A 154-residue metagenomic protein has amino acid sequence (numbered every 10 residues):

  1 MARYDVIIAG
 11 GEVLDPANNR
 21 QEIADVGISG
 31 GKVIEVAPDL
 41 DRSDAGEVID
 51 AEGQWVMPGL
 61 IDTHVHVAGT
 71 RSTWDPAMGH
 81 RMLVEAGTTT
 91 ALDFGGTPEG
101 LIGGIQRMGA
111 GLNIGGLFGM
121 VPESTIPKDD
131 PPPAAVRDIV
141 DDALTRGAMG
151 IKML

Functional and structural regions predicted by a protein language model:
M1-M57: Histidine-rich, glycine-flanked metal-binding segment
V6, L40, T63-H64, E85: General secondary-structure edge motif
P16, A51, T63-V65, F94 (+1 more regions): Generic detector of well-ordered alpha-helical packing
P16-A17, G69-R71, T125-P127: A generic structural signal for short coil/turn motifs at secondary-structure boundaries
A24, R71-T73, G96: Hydrophobic alpha-helical membrane-insertion segments
Q54-P76: Di-metal (Zn2+ and/or Mg2+/Mn2+) metal-binding site signature of metallo-dependent hydrolases with the MBL/beta-CASP
W55-V56, D75-L154: Divalent-metal coordination cores built from histidine and acidic residues
